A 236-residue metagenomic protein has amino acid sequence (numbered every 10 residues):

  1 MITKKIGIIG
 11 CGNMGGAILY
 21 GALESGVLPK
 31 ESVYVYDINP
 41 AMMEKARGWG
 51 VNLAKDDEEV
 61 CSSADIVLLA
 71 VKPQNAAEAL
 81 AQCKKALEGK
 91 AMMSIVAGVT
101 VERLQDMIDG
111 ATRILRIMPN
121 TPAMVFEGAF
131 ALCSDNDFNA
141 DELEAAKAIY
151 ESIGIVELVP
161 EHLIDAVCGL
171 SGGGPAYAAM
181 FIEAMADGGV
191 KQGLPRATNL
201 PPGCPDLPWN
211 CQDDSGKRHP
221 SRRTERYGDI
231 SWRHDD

Functional and structural regions predicted by a protein language model:
M1-K55, E59, V190-Q192: NAD(P)+-binding Rossmann beta1-loop-alpha1 motif at the extreme N-terminus of oxidoreductases
V33, V60, A76, P195-G203 (+2 more regions): Small-residue helix-packing motif on alpha-helices
W49, D57-L132, N136: Rossmann-like NAD(P)(H) cofactor-binding subdomain of soluble oxidoreductases
R103-R113, A129-A166, A178-G216: Internal alpha-helical scaffold of NAD(P)-dependent oxidoreductase catalytic cores
C204-D236: NAD(P)-dependent Rossmann-like dehydrogenase/reductase catalytic/cofactor-binding core
